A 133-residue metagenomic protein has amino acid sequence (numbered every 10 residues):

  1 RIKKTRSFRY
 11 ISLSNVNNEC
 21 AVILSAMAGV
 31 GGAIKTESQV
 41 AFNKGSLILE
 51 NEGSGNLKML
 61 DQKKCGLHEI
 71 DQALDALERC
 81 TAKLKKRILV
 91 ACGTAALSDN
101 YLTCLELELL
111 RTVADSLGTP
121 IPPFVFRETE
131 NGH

Functional and structural regions predicted by a protein language model:
R1-H133: Small-residue-enriched hydrophobic alpha-helices in membranes
